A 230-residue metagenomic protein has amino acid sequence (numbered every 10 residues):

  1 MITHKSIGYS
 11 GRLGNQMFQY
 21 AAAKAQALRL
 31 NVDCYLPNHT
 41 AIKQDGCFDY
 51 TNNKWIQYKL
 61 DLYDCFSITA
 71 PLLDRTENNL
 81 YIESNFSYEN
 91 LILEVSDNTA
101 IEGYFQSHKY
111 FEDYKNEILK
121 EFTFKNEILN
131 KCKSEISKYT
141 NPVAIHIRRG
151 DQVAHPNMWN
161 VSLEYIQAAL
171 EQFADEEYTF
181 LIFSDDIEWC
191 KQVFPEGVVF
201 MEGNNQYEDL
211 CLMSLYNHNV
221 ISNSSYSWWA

Functional and structural regions predicted by a protein language model:
M1-K5: Extreme N-terminal starter segment of soluble prokaryotic enzymes
G8-F18, A154: A short, glycine/small-residue-rich beta-strand->loop->alpha-helix junction that serves as a flexible
L13, F173-W229: Donor-binding and catalytic core of enzymes assembling or modifying cell-surface/extracellular glycoconjugates
Q16-L28, Q167-L170: Histidine-anchored nucleotide/phosphate-binding helix
L30-K43: A short beta-strand-loop structural module common to alpha/beta enzyme folds
Y35-N38, A144-I147, L181-S184: Short beta-strand segments
K43-E177: Secretory-pathway luminal glycosyltransferase catalytic domains
